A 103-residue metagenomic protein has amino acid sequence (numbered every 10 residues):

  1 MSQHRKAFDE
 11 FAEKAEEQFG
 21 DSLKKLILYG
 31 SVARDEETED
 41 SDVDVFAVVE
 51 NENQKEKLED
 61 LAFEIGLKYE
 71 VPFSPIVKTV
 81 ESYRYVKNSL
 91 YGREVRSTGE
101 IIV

Functional and structural regions predicted by a protein language model:
M1-K24, A33-E39, V49-V103: Catalytic core of pol beta-like nucleotidyltransferases
D44-A47: Short beta-strand->loop micro-motif that forms the acidic, two-metal-ion catalytic signature in nucleotide-processing
